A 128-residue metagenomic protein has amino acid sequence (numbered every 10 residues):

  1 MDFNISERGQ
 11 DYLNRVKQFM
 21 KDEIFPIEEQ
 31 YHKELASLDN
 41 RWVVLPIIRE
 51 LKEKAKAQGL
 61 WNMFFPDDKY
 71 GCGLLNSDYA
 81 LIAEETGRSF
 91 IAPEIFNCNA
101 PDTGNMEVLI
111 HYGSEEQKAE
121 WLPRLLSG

Functional and structural regions predicted by a protein language model:
M1-Q18: Intrinsic disorder at enzyme termini
G9, I24-F25: A broad "ordered helical/assembly scaffold" signature
K21: Conserved beta/loop motifs at nucleotide-recognition and modification sites
P26, Y31-G128: Glycine-rich flavin
